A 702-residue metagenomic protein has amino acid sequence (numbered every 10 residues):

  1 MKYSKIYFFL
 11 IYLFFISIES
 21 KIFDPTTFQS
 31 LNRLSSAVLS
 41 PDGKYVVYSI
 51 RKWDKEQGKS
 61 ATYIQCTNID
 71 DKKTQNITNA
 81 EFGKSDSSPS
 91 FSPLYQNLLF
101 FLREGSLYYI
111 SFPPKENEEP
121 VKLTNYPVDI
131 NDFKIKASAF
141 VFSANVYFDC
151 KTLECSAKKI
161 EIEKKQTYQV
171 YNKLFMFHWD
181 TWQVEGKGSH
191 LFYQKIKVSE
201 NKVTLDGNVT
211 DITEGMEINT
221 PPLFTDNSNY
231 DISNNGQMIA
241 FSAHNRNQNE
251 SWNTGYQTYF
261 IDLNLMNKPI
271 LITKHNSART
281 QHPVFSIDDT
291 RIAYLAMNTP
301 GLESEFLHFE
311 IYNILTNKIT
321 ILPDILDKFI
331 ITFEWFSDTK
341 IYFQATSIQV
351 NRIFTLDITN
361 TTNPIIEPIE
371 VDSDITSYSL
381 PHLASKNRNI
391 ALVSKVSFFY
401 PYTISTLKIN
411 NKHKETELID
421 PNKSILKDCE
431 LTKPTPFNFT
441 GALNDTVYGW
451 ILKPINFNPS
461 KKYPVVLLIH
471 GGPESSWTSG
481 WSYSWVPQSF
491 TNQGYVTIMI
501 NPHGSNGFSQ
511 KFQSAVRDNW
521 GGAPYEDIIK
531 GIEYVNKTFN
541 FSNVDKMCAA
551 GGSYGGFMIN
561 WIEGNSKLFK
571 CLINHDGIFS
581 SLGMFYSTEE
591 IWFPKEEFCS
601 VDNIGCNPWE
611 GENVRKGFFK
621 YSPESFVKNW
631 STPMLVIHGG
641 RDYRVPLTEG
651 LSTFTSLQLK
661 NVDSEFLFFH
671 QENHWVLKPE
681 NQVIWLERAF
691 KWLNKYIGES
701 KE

Functional and structural regions predicted by a protein language model:
S20-N32, L205-M216: A short helix->beta-strand "capping" segment at the edge of beta-propeller domains
T26-T62: Beta-strand-rich domains and repeat architectures in extracellular enzymes and scaffolds, especially beta-propellers
L31-V46, E81-F100, P120, N125-V141 (+11 more regions): Conserved beta-propeller blade repeats
E56-A61, L102, Q183-K187, N249-Y256 (+3 more regions): Short, solvent-exposed loop/turn segments at conserved positions within beta-propeller repeat blades
A61-Y63, N145-K202, V209, T254-Q257 (+2 more regions): Predominantly five- to eight-bladed beta-propeller fold
Y63-N68, Y109-S111, H190-K197, G255-N264 (+3 more regions): Beta-propeller blade signature
H413, I419-F539, V544-D545, G552 (+1 more regions): Cap/lid segment of the alpha/beta-hydrolase catalytic domain
T491, M499-E702: Active-site-proximal cap/loop segments of hydrolase catalytic domains
